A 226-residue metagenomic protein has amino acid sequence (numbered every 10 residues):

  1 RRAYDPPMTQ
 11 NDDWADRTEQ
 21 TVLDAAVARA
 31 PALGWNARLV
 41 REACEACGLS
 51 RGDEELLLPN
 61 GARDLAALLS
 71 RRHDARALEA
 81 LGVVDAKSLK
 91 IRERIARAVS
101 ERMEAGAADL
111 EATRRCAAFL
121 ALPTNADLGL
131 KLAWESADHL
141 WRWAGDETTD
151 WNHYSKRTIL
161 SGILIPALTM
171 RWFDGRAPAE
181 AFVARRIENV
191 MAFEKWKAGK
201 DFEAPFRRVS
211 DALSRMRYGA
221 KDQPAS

Functional and structural regions predicted by a protein language model:
R1-D16, G199, E203-D211: N-terminal intrinsically disordered/low-complexity leader segments
T9-G52, N60-A67, R71: Short, amphipathic alpha-helix enriched in basic
D16, E79-R115: Hydrophobic alpha-helical connector segments
A105-D127, K131-W134: Amphipathic alpha-helical segments used for helix-helix packing
T124-D146, Y154-I165: Amphipathic alpha-helical packing segments from all-alpha helical-bundle domains
H153-W172, A181-N189: Hydrophobic alpha-helical segments that form the core of small-molecule binding pockets and/or dimer interfaces
D174-S226: C-terminal peripheral helix-coil segments that are non-catalytic and often amphipathic
